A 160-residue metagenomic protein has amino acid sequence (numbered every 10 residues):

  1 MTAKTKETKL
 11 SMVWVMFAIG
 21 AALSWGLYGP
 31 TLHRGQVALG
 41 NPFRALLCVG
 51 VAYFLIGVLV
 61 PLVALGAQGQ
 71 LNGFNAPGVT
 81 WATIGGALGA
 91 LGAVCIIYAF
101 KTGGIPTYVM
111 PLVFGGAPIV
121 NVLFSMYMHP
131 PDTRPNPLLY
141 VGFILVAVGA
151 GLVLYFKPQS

Functional and structural regions predicted by a protein language model:
T2-S160: Polytopic alpha-helical membrane proteins, predominantly small-molecule transporters/carriers
